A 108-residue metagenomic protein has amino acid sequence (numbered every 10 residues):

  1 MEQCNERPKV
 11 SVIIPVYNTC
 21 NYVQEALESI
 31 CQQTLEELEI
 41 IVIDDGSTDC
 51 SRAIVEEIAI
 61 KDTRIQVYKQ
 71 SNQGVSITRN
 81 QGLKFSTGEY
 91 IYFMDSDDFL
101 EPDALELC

Functional and structural regions predicted by a protein language model:
M1-C108: Nucleotide-sugar donor-binding/catalytic module of glycosyltransferases that assemble extracellular/cell-envelope
